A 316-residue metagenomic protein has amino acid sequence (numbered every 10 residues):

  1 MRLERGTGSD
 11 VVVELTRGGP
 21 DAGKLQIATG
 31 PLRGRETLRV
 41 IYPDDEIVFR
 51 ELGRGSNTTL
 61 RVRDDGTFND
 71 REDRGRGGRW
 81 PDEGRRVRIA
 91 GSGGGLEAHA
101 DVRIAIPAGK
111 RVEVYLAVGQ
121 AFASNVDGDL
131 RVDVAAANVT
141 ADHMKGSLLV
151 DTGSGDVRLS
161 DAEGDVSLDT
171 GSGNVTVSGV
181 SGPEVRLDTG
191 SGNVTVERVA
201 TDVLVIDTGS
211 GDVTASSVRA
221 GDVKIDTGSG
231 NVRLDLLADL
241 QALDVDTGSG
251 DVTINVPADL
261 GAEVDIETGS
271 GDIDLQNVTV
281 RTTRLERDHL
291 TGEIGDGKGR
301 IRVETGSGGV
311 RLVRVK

Functional and structural regions predicted by a protein language model:
M1-K316: Intrinsically disordered, low-complexity terminal regions
